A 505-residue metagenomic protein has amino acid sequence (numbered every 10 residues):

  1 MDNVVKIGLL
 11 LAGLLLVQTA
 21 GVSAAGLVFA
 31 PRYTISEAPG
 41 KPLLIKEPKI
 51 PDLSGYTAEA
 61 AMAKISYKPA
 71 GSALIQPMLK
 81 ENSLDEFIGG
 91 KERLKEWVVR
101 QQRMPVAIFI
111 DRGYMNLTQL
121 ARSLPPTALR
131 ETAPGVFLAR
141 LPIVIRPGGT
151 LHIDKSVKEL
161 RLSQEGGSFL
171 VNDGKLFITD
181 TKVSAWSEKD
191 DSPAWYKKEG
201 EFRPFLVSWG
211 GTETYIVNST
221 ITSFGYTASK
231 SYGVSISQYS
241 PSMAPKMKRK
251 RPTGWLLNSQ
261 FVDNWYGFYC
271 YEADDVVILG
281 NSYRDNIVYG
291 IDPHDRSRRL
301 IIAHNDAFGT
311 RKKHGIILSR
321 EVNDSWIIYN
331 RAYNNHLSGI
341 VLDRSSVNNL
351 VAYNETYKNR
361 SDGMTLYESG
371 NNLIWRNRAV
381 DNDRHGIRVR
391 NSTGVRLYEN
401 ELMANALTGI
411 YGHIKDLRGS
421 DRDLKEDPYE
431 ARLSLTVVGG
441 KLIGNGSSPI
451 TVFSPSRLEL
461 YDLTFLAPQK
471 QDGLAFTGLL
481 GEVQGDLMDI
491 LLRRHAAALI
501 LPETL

Functional and structural regions predicted by a protein language model:
M1-L9: Bacterial N-terminal signal peptides that target proteins for export
N3, A24-L27, P449, E459: Conserved, well-structured beta-alpha core segment at the onset of a catalytic domain
G8-Q18: Bacterial N-terminal signal peptides
A24-N323, A332, I340-V341, V347 (+6 more regions): Beta-strand/loop edge motif enriched in small/polar residues
T212, F476-L479: Pro/Ala/Gly-rich low-complexity, hydrophilic intrinsically disordered segments
N323-L433: Eukaryotic tandem repeat interaction scaffolds
N391, V452-P455: Exposed, low-structure sequence patches enriched in small/polar residues
P455-Q471: C-terminal/domain-terminus segments
